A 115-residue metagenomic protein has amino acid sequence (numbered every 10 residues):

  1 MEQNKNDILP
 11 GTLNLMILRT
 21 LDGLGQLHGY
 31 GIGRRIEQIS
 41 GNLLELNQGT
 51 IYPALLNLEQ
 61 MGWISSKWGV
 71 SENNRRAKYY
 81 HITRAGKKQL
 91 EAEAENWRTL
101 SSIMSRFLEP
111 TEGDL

Functional and structural regions predicted by a protein language model:
M1-N6: Short, Lys/Arg-enriched N-terminal segment that forms or immediately precedes the first helix of a structured domain
D7-T50: N-terminal helix-turn-helix DNA-binding core of bacterial DNA-binding proteins
I51-L58: Basic amphipathic alpha-helical segments that dock to polyanions
E59-R76, H81: Beta-hairpin "wing" of winged helix-turn-helix
I82-G86: Accessory beta->alpha helical hairpin/"wing" motif in late/C-terminal subdomains of nucleic-acid enzymes
K87-L115: Amphipathic alpha-helical dimerization/coiled-coil segments that flank or bridge DNA-binding/regulatory modules
